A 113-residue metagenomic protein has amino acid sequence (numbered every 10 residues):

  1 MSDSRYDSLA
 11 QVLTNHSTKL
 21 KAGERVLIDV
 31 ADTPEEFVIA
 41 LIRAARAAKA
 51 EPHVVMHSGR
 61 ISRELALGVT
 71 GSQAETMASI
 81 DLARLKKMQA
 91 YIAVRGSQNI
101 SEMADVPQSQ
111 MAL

Functional and structural regions predicted by a protein language model:
M1-L113: Active-site bordering "gate/hinge" segments that shape substrate access to catalytic or cofactor-binding pockets
